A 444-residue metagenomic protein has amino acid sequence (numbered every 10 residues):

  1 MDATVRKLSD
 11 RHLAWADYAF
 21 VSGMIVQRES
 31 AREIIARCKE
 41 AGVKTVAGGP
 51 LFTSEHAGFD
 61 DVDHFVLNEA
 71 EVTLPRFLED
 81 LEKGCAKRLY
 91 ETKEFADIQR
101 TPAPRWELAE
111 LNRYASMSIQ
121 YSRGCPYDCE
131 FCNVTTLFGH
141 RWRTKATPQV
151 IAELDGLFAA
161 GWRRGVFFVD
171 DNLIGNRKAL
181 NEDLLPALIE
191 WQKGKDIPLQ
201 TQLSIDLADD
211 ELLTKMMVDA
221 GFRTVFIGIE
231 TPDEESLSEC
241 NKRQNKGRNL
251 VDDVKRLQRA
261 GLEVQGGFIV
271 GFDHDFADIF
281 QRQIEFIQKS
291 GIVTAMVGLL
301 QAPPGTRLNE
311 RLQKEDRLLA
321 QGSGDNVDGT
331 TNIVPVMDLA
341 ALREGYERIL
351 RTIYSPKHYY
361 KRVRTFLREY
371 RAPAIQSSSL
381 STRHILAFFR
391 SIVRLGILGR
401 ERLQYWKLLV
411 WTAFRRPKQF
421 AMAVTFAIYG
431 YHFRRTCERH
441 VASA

Functional and structural regions predicted by a protein language model:
M1-W162: Acidic, low-complexity intrinsically disordered segments
R6, M24-R28, L51-T53, E71-T73 (+8 more regions): Short, solvent-exposed loop/turn segments at secondary-structure junctions
H12, R317-A320, N326-A444: Radical SAM enzyme core and accessory elements
V21, L67, F168-D170, I227 (+1 more regions): Conserved beta-strand positions
F52-A57, N176-K178, E235-C240, V270-D278 (+2 more regions): Flexible glycine/acidic-rich beta-alpha junction loops that bind and position SAM and/or redox cofactors in anaerobic
A57-R76, D219-T224, R282-V297: Structural recognition of alpha->loop->beta junctions
D80-G84, T101-P104, L108, L157 (+7 more regions): Phosphate/oxyanion-binding loops and surfaces in catalytic or ligand/nucleic-acid-binding neighborhoods
P102-Q265, V270-E285, Q313: Radical SAM [4Fe-4S] cluster-binding motif and immediate context
